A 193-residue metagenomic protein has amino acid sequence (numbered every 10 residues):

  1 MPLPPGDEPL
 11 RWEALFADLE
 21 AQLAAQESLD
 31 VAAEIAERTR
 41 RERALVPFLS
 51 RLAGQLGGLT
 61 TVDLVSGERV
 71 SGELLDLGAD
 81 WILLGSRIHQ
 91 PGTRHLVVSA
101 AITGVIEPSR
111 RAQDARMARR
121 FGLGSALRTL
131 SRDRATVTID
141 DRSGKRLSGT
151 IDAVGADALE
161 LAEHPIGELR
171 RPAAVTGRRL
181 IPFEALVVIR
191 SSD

Functional and structural regions predicted by a protein language model:
M1-A158, A162-D193: Short glycine-rich, low-complexity segments
